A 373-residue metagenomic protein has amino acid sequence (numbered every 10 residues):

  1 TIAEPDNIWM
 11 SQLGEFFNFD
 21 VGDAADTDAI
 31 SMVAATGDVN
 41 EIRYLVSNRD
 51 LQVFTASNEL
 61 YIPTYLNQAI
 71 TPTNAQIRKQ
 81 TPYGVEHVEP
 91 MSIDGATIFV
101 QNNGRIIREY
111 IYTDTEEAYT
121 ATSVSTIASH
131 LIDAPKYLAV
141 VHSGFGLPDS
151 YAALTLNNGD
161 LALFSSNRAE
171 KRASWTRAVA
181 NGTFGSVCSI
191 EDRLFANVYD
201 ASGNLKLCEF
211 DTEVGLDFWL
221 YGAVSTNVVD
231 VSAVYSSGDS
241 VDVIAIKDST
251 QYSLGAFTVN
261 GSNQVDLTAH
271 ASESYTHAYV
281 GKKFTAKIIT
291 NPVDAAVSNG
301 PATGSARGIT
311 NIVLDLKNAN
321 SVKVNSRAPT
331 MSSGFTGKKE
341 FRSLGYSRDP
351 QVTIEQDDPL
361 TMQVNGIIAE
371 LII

Functional and structural regions predicted by a protein language model:
T1, V53-F54, F99: A structural signal for short, well-ordered beta-strand segments and their strand-loop junctions that often border
I2-D28, I62-T71: Beta-propeller domains
E4, G37-N40, R49, L60 (+3 more regions): Beta-sheet repeat architectures centered on beta-propellers
D20-I30, N58, L66-A69, A121-T122 (+1 more regions): A generic short-segment signal for beta-strand/edge and adjacent turn/coil regions
A24-T27, N67-Q76, E117-S123, A169-S174: Beta-strand initiation motifs
A29-V39, Y44-A56, L60-I62: Alpha-solenoid helical-repeat scaffolds
L45, P90-S92, G144-G146: Solvent-exposed alpha-helices and their adjacent loops that cap or buttress functional pockets in soluble metabolic
L66-G104: Catalytic or ion-translocation cores adjacent to nucleophile or general acid/base/metal-coordination motifs in diverse
